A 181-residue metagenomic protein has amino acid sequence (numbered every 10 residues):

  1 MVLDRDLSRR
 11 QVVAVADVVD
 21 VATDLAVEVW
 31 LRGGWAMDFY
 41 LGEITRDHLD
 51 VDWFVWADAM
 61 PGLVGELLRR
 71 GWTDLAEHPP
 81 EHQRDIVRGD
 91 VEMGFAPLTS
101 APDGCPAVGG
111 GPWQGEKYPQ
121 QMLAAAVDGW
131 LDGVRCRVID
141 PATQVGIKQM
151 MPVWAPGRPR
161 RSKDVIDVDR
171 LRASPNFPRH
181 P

Functional and structural regions predicted by a protein language model:
M1-P181: Compositionally biased terminal segments of proteins
